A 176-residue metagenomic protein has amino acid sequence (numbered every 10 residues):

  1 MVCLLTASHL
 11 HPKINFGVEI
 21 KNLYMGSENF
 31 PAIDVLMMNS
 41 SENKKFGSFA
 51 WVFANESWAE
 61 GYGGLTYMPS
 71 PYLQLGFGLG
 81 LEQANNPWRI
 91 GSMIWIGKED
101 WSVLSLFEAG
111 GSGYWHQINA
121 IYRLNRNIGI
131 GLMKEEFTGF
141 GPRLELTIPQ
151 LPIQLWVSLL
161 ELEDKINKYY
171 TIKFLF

Functional and structural regions predicted by a protein language model:
S8-A54: Short glycine/proline- and aromatic-enriched beta-strand/turn motifs that initiate or cap beta-hairpins
I14-V18, S41-F49, P71-F77, E99-S105 (+2 more regions): Repeated loop/turn-to-beta-strand initiation elements of outer-membrane beta-barrel proteins
E19-M25, W51-N55, T66-M68, G78-E82 (+5 more regions): Outer-membrane beta-barrel pore domains and translocons
N29-I33, S57-G61, N85-I90, G97 (+3 more regions): Residues that define the transmembrane beta-barrel architecture of outer-membrane proteins
M37-S41, L65-P69, I94-K98, Y122-L124 (+3 more regions): Residue-level signature of outer-membrane beta-barrel architecture
E82-G129: Detector for outer-membrane/organellar transmembrane beta-barrel domains, recognizing the amphipathic beta-strand
P142-L151, E161-F176: Outer-membrane beta-barrel "beta-signal"
